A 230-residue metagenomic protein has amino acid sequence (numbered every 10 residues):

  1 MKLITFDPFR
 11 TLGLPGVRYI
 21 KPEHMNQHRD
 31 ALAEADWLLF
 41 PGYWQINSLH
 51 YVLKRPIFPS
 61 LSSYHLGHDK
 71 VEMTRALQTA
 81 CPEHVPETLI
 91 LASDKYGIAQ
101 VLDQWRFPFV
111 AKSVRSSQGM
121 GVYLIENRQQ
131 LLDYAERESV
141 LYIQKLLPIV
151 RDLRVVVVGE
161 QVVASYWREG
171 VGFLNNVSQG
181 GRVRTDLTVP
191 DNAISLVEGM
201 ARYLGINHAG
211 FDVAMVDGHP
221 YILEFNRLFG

Functional and structural regions predicted by a protein language model:
K2-G97: Conserved N-proximal alpha/beta basic substrate-recognition cap immediately N-terminal to, or forming the N-lobe
Y43, V114, L146-L147, V156 (+2 more regions): Anionic group-transfer/hydrolysis microenvironments
Y43-Q45, S63, Q161-V162, R168 (+1 more regions): Short glycine-enriched loops at secondary-structure junctions
L66-V150, P190-I194: Active-site nucleotide/adenylate-binding loops and adjacent lid/helix of ATP-dependent enzymes
F109, V163-A164, Y221-E224: Protein kinase-like catalytic core scaffold
L146, V158-N176: Catalytic core of tubulin tyrosine ligase-like
V155-V157, H219-G230: A short beta-strand motif that forms the metal-chelation/ATP-contact edge of phosphoryl-transfer active sites
L174-I222: A long amphipathic alpha-helix within ATP-dependent nucleotide-binding catalytic cores
